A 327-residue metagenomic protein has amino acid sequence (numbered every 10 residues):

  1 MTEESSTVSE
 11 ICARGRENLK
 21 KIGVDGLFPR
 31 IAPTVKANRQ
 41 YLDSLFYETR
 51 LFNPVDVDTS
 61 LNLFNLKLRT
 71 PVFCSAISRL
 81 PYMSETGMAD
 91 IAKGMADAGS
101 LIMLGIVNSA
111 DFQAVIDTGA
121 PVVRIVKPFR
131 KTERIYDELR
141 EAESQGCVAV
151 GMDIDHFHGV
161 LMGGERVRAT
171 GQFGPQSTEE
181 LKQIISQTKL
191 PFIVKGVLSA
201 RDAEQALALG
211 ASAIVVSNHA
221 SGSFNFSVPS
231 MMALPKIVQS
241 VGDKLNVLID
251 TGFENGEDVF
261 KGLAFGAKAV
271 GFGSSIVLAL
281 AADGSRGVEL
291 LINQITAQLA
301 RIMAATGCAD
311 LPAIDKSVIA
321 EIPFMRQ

Functional and structural regions predicted by a protein language model:
T2-L68, A313-I314, A320-Q327: An N-cap/entry alpha-helix motif that binds or orients negatively charged groups
V55-N65, M103-V115, E138: Short, charged beta->alpha transition segments
L63-V107: Active-site cofactor/substrate anionic-group-binding motifs, chiefly glycine- and Lys/Arg-rich phosphate-binding loops
R69-S75, I249-T251, A269-G271: Short FAD-binding loop at a beta-strand-to-alpha-helix junction that anchors the flavin cofactor in diverse
A92-K93, D97, T118, R130-I249 (+3 more regions): Alpha/beta enzyme core
A96-E133: A gly/proline- and charged-residue-enriched helix-loop-helix capping module
V277-V288: Short beta-alpha connecting loops at secondary-structure transitions that line or flank enzyme active sites
Q294-P312: N-terminal pre-core extensions flanking Radical SAM catalytic domains
